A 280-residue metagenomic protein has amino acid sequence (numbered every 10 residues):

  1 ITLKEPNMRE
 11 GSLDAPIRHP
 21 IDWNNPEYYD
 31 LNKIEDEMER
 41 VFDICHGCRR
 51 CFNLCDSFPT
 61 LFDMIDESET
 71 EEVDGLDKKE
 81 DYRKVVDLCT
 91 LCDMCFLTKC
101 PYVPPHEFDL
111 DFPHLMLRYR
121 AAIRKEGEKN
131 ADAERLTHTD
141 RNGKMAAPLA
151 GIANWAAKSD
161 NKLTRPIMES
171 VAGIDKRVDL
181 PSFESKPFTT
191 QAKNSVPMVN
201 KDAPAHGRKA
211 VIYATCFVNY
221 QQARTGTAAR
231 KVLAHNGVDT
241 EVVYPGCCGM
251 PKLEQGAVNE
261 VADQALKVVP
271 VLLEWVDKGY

Functional and structural regions predicted by a protein language model:
I1-C89, T98, F108, A122 (+1 more regions): Ferredoxin-type iron-sulfur electron-transfer modules and their immediate structural context
E39-F42, E72-C247, P251-Y280: Iron-sulfur-cluster electron-transfer modules
